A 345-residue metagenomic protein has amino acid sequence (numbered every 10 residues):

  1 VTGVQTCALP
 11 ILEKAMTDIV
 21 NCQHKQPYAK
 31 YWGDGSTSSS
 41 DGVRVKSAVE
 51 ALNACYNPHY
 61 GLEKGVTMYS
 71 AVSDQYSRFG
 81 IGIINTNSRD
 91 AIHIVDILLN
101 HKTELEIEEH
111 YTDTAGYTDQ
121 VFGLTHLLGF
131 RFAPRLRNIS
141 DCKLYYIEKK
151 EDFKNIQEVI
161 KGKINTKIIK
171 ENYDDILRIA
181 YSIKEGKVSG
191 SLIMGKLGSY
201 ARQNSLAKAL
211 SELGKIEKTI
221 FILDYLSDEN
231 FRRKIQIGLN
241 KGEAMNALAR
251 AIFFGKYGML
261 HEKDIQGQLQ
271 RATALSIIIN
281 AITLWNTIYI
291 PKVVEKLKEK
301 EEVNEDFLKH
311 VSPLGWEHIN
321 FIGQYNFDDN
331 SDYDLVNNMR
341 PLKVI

Functional and structural regions predicted by a protein language model:
V1, A48-L52, H93, T118-L127 (+1 more regions): A short acidic (Asp/Glu
V1, S38-V43, H110-A115: Short, conserved catalytic/metal-binding motifs centered on acidic residues
T2-L9: Short, small-residue-biased leader/transition segments that mark boundaries at the very start of proteins
L12-T67: Active-site-proximal, Lys/Arg-enriched surface segment that forms a nucleic-acid-binding/basic interface patch
P58-H101: Electropositive, glycine- and tryptophan-enriched low-complexity nucleic-acid-binding patches
H110-Q120, N138-K143: Acidic, metal-coordinating catalytic cores used for nucleic-acid/nucleotide bond scission and strand-transfer chemistry
G129-F132, L136-K167: Helix-centered, glycine/charged polyanion-binding patches within enzymatic domains that contact phosphate-containing
E151, E158-I345: Long, compositionally biased intrinsically disordered regions
